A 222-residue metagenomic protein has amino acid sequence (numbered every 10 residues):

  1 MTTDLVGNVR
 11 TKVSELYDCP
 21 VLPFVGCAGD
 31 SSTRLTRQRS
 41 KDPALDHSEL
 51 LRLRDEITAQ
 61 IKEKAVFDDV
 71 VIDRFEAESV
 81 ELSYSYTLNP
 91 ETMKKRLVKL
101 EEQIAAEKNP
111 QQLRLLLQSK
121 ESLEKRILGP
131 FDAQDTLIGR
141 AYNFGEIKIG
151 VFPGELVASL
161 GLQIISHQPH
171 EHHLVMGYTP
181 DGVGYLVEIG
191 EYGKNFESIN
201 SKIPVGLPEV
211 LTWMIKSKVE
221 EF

Functional and structural regions predicted by a protein language model:
M1-F222: Non-catalytic substrate/cofactor recognition surfaces at enzyme active-site rims
